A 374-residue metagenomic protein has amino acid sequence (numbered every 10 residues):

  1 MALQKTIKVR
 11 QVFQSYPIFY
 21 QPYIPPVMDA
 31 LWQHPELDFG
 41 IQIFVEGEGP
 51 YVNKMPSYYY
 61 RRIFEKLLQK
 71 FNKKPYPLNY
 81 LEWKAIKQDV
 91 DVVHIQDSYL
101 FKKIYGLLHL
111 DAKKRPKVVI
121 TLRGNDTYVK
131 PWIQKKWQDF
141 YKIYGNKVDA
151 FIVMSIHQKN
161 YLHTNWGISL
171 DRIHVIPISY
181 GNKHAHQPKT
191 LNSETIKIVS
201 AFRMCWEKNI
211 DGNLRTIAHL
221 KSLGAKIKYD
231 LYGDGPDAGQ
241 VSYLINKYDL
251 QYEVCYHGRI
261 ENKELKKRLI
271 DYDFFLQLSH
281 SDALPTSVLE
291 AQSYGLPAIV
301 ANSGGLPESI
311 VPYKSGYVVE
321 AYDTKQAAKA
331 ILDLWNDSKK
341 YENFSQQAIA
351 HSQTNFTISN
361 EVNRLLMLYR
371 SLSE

Functional and structural regions predicted by a protein language model:
M1-M55: N-terminal subdomain of nucleotide-sugar transferases
R10, I152, K189-K208, L214-I217 (+1 more regions): Conserved donor-binding/catalytic core segment of Leloir-type glycosyltransferases
I95-F101, L122: Short His-centered aromatic/hydrophobic patch
I120-R123, F140-H186: Donor nucleotide-sugar binding/catalytic pocket of nucleotide-sugar-dependent glycosyltransferases
S242-I260: Nucleotide-activated donor-binding/catalytic signature segment of Leloir-type glycosyltransferases, i.e., the conserved
H280: Aromatic "clamp/platform" in nucleotide-sugar-dependent glycosyltransferases that forms part of the donor/acceptor
P297-V300: Short hydrophobic beta-strand element within catalytic cores of glycosyltransferases and related nucleotide-activated
P312-Y313, Y317-T324, D333-S338: Conserved acidic donor-binding segment of nucleotide-sugar-dependent glycosyltransferases
